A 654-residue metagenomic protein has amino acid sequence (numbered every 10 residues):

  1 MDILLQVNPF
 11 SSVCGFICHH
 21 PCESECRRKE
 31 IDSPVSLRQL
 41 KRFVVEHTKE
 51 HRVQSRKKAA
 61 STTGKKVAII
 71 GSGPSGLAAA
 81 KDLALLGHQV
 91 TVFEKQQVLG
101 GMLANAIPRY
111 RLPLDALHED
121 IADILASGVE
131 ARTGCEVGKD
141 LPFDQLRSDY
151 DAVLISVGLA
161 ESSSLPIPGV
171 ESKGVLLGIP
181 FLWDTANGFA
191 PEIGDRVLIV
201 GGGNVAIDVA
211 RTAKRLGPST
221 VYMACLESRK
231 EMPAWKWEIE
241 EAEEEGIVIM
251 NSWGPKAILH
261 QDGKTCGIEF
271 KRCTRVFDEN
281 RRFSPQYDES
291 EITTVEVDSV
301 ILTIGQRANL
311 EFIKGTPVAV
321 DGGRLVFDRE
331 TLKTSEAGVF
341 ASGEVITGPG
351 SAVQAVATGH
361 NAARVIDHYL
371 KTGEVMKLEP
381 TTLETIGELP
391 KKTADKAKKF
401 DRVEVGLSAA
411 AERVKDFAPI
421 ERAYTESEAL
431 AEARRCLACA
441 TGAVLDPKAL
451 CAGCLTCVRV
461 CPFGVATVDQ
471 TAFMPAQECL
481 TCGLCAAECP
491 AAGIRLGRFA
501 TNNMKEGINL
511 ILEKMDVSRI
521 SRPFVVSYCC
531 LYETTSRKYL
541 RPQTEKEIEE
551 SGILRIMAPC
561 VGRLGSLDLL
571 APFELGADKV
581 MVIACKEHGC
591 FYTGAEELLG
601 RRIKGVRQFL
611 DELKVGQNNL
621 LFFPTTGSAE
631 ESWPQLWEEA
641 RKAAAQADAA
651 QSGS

Functional and structural regions predicted by a protein language model:
M1-D2, G15-V44, T91, K95-V98 (+5 more regions): Iron-sulfur cluster-binding cysteine motifs and their immediate structural context in ferredoxin-like electron-transfer
M1-N8, G15, P21, L40 (+3 more regions): N-terminal Rossmann-like dinucleotide/flavin-binding domain of flavoprotein oxidoreductases that bind FAD/FMN
K41-K66, L103-A104, P108-E130, K139 (+7 more regions): Flanking helices and flexible, charged tails adjoining ferredoxin-like Fe-S electron-transfer domains in multi-subunit
V44-A60, A122-K139, S162-L216, V320-S335: Glycine-rich dinucleotide-binding loop and its adjacent helix/turn
K66-T91, A206-K214: N-terminal Rossmann-like FAD-binding beta1-loop-alpha1 element of flavoenzymes
V92, Q96-S127, A131, W183-T185 (+3 more regions): Rossmann-like dinucleotide-binding cores of NAD(P)H-dependent redox enzymes
E171-G194, D278-P349: FAD-site-proximal beta/loop scaffold in flavoenzymes
V209, S342-G373: A conserved FAD-binding loop/helix module that cradles the flavin
